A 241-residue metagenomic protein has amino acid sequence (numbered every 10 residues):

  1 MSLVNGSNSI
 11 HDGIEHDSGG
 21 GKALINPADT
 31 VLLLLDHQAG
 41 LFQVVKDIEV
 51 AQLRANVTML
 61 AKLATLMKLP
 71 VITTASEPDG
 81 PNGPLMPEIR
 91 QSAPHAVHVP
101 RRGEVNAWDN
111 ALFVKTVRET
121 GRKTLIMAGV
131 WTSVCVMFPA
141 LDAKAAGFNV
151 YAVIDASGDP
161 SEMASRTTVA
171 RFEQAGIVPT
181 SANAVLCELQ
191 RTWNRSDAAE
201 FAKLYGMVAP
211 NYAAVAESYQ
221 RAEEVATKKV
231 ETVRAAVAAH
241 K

Functional and structural regions predicted by a protein language model:
S2-G103, N149, R166-A170, I177 (+2 more regions): Active-site acidic carboxylates
D29, G121-K123: Short acidic/histidine-rich motifs immediately flanking catalytic phosphotransfer sites in two-component signaling
N56-M59, L112, C135: Well-ordered alpha-helical segments embedded in enzymatic catalytic cores
P78-G80, E104-A107, T132-V136, S161: Acidic, metal-coordinating catalytic cores used for nucleic-acid/nucleotide bond scission and strand-transfer chemistry
L85-E88, L112, F138-D142: A short acidic, amphipathic alpha-helical/loop segment
H98-E119: Glycine-rich oxoanion-binding loops at beta->alpha junctions
T124-A182: A contiguous pocket-lining binding segment that forms or flanks enzyme active sites
